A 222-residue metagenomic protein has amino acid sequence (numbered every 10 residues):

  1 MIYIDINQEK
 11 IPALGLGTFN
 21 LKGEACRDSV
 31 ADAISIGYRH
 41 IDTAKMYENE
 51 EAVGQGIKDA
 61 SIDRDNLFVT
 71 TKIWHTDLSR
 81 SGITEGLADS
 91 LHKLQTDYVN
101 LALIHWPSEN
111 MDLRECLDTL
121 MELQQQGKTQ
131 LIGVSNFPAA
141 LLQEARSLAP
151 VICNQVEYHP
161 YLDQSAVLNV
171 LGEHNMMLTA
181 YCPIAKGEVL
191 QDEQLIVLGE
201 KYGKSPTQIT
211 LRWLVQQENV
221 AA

Functional and structural regions predicted by a protein language model:
M1-L67: N-terminal binding-site loop/beta-alpha segment at the start of enzyme catalytic domains that lines or forms
D5-I6, I34, G54-N66, A88-D97 (+3 more regions): Acidic (Asp/Glu)-rich catalytic clusters
E9-L14, G37-H40, I62-L67, T96-N100 (+4 more regions): Short, well-ordered coil/turn segments that N-cap beta-strands
L16, A33, I41, V53 (+9 more regions): Conserved, mostly hydrophobic/aromatic
L21-E24, A44-A52, T76-S81, E109-D112 (+2 more regions): Acidic-and-aromatic substrate-binding clefts and catalytic sites of carbohydrate-active enzymes
L21-I34, S79-L94, E115, P138-Q143 (+1 more regions): Short, acidic/polar
K72-M121: Glycine/small-residue-rich loop that forms an oxyanion/phosphate-binding "nest" at active or ligand-binding sites
P107-A222: Beta/alpha (TIM)-barrel catalytic core signal, keyed to glycine-rich beta->alpha loops juxtaposed to Asp/Glu that bind
